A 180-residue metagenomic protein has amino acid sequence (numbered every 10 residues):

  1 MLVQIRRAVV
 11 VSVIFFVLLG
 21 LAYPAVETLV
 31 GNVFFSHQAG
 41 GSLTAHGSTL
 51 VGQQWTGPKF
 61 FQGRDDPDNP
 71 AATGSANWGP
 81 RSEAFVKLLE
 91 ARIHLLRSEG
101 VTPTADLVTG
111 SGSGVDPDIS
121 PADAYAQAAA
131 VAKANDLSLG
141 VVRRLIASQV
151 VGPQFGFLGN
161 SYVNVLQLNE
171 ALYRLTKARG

Functional and structural regions predicted by a protein language model:
M1-R6: Cytosolic-side transmembrane helix boundary signature
A8-V26: Hydrophobic membrane-insertion alpha-helices, especially the h-region of bacterial N-terminal signal peptides
G20, A25-Q127, V131-A134, V141-R143 (+1 more regions): Flexible, solvent-exposed loop/hinge segments and secondary-structure transition points
K133, S138-G180: Extracytoplasmic/periplasmic C-terminal soluble domains
